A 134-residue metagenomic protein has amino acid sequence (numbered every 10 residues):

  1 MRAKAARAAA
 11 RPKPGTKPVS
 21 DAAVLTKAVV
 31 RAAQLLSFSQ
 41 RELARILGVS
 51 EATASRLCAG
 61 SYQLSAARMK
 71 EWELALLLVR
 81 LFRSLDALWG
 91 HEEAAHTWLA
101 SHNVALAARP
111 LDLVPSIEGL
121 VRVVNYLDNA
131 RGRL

Functional and structural regions predicted by a protein language model:
M1-L134: Non-transmembrane "mature" sequence context
